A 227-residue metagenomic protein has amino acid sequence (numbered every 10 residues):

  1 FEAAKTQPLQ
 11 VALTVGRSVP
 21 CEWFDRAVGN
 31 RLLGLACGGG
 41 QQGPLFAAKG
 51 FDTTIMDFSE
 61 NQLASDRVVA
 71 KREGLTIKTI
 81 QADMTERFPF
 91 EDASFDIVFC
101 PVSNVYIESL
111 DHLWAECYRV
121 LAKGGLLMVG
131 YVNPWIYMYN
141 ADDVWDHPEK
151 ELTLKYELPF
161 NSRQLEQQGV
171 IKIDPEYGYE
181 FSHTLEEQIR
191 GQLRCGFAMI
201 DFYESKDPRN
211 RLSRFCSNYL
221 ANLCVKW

Functional and structural regions predicted by a protein language model:
F1-N30: Conserved alpha-helix/loop element of class I SAM-dependent methyltransferases that forms part of the SAM/SAH-binding
N30-R87: Class I SAM-dependent methyltransferase SAM/SAH-binding core
T85-I97: A short acidic, Gly/Pro-enriched loop at the edge of an enzyme's catalytic core that lines a small-molecule cofactor
D96-D111: A short SAM/SAH-binding and catalytic strip from SAM-dependent methyltransferases
D111-L126: A short glycine-rich, Lys/Arg-flanked "PGG" loop and its adjoining helix->strand segment in the class I
L126-L165: Conserved class I S-adenosyl-L-methionine
Y179-F202: Short alpha-helix
C195-F197, R211-W227: Core SAM-dependent methyltransferase catalytic element
